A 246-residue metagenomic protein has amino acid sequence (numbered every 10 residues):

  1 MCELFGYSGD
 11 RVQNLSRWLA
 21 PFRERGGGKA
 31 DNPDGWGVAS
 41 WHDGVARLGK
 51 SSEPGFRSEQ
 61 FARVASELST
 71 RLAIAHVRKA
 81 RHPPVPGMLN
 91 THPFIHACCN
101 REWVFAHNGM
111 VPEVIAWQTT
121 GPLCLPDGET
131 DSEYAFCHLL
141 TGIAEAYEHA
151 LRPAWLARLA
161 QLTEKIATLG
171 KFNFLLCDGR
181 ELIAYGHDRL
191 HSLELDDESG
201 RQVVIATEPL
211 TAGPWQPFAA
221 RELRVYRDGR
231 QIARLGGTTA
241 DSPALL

Functional and structural regions predicted by a protein language model:
M1-R57, A184, R189, V203 (+2 more regions): Extreme N-terminus nucleophile/cap motif
C2, W103-E113: Conserved beta-strand-loop-short alpha-helix elements that form and flank the Mn2+/Mg2+-coordinating active site
G6-G9, S40-H42, H76-R78, H107-N108 (+4 more regions): Short, structured patches in soluble enzyme cores that scaffold and shape functional sites
L15, L48, P83-V85, E113-A116 (+4 more regions): Short helix/loop capping segments that flank catalytic or ligand/cofactor-binding pockets
S52-R63, V77-N100, W117-G121: Short acidic (Asp/Glu) patches
L72, E148-H187: Catalytic core of PPM/PP2C metal-dependent serine/threonine phosphatase domains
E113-I115, T120-A146: Glycine-rich phosphate-binding loop plus the immediately following alpha-helix
H191-L223: A conserved acidic, glycine/proline-rich C-terminal tail/linker
